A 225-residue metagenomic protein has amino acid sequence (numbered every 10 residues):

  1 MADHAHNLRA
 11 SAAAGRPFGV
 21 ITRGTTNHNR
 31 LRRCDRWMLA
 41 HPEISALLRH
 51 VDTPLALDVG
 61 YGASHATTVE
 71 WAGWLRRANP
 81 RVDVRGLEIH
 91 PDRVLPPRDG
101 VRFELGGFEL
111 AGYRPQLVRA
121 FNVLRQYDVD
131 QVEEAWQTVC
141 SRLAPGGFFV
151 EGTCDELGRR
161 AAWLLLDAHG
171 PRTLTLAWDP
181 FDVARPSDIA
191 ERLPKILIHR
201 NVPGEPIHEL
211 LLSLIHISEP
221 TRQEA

Functional and structural regions predicted by a protein language model:
M1-T53: Class I SAM-dependent methyltransferase Rossmann-like catalytic core, especially the SAM/SAH-binding loop
D52-A63: Conserved class I S-adenosyl-L-methionine
G62-L110: Class I SAM-dependent methyltransferase SAM/SAH-binding core
P115-Q131: A short SAM/SAH-binding and catalytic strip from SAM-dependent methyltransferases
E133-P145: A short glycine-rich, Lys/Arg-flanked "PGG" loop and its adjoining helix->strand segment in the class I
P145-L157: Conserved beta-strand signature within the Rossmann-like core of class I S-adenosyl-L-methionine
W163-E191: Conserved Class I S-adenosyl-L-methionine
H216-A225: Single conserved hydrophobic/aromatic residue that forms the stacking wall/gate of nucleotide- or nucleobase-binding
